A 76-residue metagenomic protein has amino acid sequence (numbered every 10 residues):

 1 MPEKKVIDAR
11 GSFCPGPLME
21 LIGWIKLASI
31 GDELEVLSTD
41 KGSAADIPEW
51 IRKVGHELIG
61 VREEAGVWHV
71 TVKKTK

Functional and structural regions predicted by a protein language model:
P2-R10, E35: Short amphipathic
K4, E33, A65-H69: A generic structural signal for beta-strand entry/edge sites
P15-G16, E20-E57: Amphipathic, hydrophobic secondary-structure cores in small proteins
P48-K76: C-terminal structural segments of small proteins and small subunits
